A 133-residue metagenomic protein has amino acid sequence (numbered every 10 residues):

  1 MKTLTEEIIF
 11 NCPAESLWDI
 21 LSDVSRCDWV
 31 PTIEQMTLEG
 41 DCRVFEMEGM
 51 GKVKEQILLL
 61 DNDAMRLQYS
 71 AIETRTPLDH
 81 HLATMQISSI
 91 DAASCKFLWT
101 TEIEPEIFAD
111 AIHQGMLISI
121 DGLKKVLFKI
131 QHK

Functional and structural regions predicted by a protein language model:
M1-T37: Hydrophobic ligand-binding cavity/cleft-lining segments
I8, V53-L59, A71, L82-S89: Hydrophobic/aromatic beta-strand elements that line small-molecule binding cavities or substrate pockets in beta-rich
F10-C12, M47, T101-I103: Short beta-strand-to-loop capping motifs
N11-E15, L58-D63, I87-K96: A short, structured loop/turn motif at beta-sheet edges
S25-T76, F97-L98, H132-K133: Glycine-rich portal/gate segments that line the openings of hydrophobic small-molecule binding cavities
E73-V126, H132: Beta-strand/loop substructures that line and gate deep hydrophobic ligand-binding cavities in soluble
